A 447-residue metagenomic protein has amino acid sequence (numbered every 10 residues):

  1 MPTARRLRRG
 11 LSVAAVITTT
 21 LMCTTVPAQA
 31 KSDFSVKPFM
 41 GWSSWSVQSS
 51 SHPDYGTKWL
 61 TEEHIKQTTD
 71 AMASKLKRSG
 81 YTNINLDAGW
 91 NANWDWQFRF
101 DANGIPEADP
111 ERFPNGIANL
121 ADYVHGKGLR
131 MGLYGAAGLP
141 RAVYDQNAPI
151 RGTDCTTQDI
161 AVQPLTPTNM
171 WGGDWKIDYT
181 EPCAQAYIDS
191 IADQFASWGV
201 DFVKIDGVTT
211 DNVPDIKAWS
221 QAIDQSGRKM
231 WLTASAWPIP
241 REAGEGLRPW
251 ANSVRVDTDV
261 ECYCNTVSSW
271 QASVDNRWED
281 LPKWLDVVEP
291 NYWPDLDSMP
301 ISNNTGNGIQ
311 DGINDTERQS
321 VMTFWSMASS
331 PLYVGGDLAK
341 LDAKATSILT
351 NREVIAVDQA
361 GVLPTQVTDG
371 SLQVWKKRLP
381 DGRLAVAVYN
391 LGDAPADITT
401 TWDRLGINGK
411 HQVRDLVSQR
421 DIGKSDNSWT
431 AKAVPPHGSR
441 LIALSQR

Functional and structural regions predicted by a protein language model:
M1-A30: Secretory targeting and sorting signals
A28-K66, A71, M230-W231, Y389: N-terminal module-boundary/linker segments of secreted carbohydrate-active enzymes
P38-S44, T82-D87, R130-G135, A196 (+7 more regions): Structural recognition of the beta-strand scaffold that forms the well-ordered cores of secreted hydrolase catalytic
V47-S50, T68, M72-Y123, K127-A196 (+2 more regions): Aromatic-lined carbohydrate-binding/catalytic grooves of carbohydrate-active enzymes
L129-Y144, T210, D224-R241: Aromatic-lined carbohydrate-recognition surfaces of secreted/lumenal glycan-active proteins
I160-T166, Y179-T180, K229-D337: Glycan-recognition surfaces
Q319, W325-A328, Y333-G335, D369-I407 (+1 more regions): Carbohydrate-binding surface patches
K424-R447: C-terminal beta-strand-rich structural cap/linker in extracellular carbohydrate-active enzymes
